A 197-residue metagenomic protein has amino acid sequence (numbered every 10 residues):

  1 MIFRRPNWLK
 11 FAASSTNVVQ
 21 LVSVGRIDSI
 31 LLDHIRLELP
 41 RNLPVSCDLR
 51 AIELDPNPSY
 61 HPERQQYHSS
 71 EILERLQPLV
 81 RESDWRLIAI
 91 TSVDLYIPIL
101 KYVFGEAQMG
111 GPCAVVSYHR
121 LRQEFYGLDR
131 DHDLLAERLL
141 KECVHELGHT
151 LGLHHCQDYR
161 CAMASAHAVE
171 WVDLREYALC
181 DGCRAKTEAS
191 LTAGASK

Functional and structural regions predicted by a protein language model:
M1-A13: Short N-terminal or domain-adjacent regulatory/targeting segments
S14-T16, Q123-E124: A short alpha-helix capping/helix-coil boundary motif
S15-I27: Fold-level signature of zinc-dependent metallopeptidase catalytic domains
T16-V18, D84, G110, Y177: A structure-centric signal for secondary-structure junctions around beta-strands
Q20, L87-A89, A114-V115, A162 (+1 more regions): Generic structural signal for residues positioned in beta-strands
G25-C143, T150, H154: Metzincin-family zinc-dependent endopeptidase catalytic domain
Y126-K197: The catalytic-center signature of Zn2+-dependent metalloproteases
